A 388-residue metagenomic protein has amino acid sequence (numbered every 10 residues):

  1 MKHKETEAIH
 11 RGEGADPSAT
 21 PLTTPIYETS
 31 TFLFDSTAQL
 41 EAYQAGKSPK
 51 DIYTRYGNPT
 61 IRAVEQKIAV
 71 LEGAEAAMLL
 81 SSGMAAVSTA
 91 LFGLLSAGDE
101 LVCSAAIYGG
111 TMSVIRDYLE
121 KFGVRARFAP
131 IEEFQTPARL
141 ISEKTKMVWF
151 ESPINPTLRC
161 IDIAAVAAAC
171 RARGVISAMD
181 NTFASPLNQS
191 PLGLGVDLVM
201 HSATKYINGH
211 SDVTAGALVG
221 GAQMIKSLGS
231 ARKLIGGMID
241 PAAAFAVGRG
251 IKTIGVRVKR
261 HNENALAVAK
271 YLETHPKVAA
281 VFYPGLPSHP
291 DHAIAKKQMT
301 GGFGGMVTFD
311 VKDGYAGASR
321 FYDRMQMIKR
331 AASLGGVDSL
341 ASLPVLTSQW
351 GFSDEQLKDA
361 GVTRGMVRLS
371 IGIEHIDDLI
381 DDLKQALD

Functional and structural regions predicted by a protein language model:
M1-N58: N-terminal "arm"/small-domain region of PLP-dependent enzymes with the aminotransferase-like
K2, R116-D117, R125, D323 (+1 more regions): PLP-dependent enzyme catalytic core of the Aspartate aminotransferase-like
K2-E5, R11-E13, L33, P59 (+4 more regions): Positively charged, small/polar-rich N-terminal and surface patches that mediate targeting and assembly and bind
A8-P17, A76-K277, F282: Conserved PLP-enzyme active-site core in the AAT-like
A8-Y27, A316-Q356: C-terminal core of ALDH-fold dehydrogenases
S36-A85, G110-D117: Conserved N-terminal alpha-helix of the aminotransferase class I/II PLP-enzyme fold
V247-V256, G305-K312, R368-G372: Short, well-ordered beta-strand elements within core beta-sheets of diverse protein domains
L266-G335, F352-K358: Conserved small-domain helix->loop->beta segment predominantly found in fold-type I
